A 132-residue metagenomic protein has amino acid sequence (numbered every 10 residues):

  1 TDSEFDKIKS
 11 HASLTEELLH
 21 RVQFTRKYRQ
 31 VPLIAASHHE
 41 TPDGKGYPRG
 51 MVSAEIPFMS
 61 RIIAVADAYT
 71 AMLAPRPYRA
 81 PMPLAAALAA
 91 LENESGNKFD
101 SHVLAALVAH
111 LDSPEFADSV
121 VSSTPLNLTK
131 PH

Functional and structural regions predicted by a protein language model:
T1-H132: Histidine- and acidic-residue-rich, metal-dependent catalytic cores
